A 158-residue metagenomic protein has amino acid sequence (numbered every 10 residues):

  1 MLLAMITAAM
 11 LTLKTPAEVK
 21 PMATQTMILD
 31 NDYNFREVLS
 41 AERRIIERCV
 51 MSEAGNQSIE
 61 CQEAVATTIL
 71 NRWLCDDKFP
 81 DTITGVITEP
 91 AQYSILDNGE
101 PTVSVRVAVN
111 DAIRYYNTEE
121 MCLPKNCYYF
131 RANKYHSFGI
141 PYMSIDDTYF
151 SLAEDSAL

Functional and structural regions predicted by a protein language model:
M1-Y33: Cell-wall glycan-active module
M22-L158: Bacterial extracytoplasmic/cell-wall-associated proteins, especially those involved in peptidoglycan
